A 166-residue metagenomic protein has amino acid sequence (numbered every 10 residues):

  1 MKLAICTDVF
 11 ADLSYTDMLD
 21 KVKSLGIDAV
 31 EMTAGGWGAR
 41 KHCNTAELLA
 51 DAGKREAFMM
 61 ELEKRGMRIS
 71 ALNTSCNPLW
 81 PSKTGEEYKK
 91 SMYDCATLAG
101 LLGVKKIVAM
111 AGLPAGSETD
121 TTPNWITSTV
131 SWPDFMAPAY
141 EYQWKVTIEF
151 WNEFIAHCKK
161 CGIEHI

Functional and structural regions predicted by a protein language model:
M1-A4: Extreme N-terminal starter segment of soluble prokaryotic enzymes
C6-F10, T33-W37, T74-N77, G112-P114: Active-site beta-loop-alpha junctions enriched in small/polar residues
A11-D17: Short N-terminal binding/cap micro-motifs at the start of the first secondary-structure element
D17, K21, E56, E61-K64 (+1 more regions): Active-site acidic/histidine proton-transfer and metal-coordination neighborhood in alpha/beta enzyme cores
L25-A29, G103: Glycine-enriched alpha-helix->loop->beta-strand junction motifs that scaffold or abut catalytic
E31, A71-N73, V108: Conserved beta-strand positions in the central sheet of alpha/beta enzyme cores
M32-M59, P114-E118: Glycine-rich, proline-tolerant flexible connector loops at the mouths of alpha/beta enzymes
I69-T74, P81: A basic- and aromatic-enriched beta-loop-alpha substructure that forms the phosphate/nucleotide- and DNA/RNA-contacting
